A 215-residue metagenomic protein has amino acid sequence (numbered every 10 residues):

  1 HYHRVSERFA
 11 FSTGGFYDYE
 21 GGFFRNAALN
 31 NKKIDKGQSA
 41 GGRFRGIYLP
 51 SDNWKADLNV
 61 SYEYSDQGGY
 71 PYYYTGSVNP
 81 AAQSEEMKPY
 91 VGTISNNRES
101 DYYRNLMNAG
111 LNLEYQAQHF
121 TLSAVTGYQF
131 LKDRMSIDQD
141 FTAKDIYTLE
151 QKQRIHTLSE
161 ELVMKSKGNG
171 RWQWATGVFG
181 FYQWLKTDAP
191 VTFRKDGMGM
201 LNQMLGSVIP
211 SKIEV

Functional and structural regions predicted by a protein language model:
H1-E7, Y48-D52, A117-H119, M164-G170: Outer-membrane beta-barrel proteins
H3-R98, L131-D145, K152: Periplasmic-side early beta-strands and strand-to-turn transitions of outer-membrane beta-barrels
L58-S61, R104-D133, L149-V215: Face-selective signature of the C-terminal outer-membrane beta-barrel domain
D101: Cofactor-pocket helix-loop regions in the catalytic cores of large enzyme subunits
